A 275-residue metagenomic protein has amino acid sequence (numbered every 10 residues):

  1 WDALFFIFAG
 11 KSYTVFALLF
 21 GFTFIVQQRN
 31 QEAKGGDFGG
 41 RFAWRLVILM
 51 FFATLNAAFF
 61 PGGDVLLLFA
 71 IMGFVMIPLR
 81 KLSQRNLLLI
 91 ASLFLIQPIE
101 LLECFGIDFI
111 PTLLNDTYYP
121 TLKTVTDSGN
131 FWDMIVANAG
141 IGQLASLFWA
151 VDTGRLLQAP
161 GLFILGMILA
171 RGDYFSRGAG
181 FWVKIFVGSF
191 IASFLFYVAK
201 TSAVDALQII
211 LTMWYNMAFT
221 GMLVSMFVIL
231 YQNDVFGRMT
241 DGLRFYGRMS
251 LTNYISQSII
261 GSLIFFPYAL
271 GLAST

Functional and structural regions predicted by a protein language model:
W1-F60: Membrane helical hairpin/interfacial module
W1-K11, L122-T126, I141-T153, Q208-F219 (+1 more regions): Short aromatic-rich membrane-water interface segments that cap or initiate transmembrane helices in multi-pass membrane
T14-R29, L67-R80, G154-R177, M213-V235: Specific transmembrane alpha-helix
D37, V75-L93, M167-S189: Solvent-exposed interhelical
L93-M167: Long hydrophobic alpha-helical segments that form multi-pass transmembrane helix bundles in integral membrane proteins
K184-Q232, M239: Alpha-helical transmembrane segments and terminal signal-anchor/GPI-anchor hydrophobic tails, characterized by long
F186-S189, Y231-G261, A273: Functional transmembrane helices that form membrane-embedded active or gating regions
S202-I210, I264-T275: Extracellular/periplasmic helix-loop-helix junctions in multi-pass membrane proteins
